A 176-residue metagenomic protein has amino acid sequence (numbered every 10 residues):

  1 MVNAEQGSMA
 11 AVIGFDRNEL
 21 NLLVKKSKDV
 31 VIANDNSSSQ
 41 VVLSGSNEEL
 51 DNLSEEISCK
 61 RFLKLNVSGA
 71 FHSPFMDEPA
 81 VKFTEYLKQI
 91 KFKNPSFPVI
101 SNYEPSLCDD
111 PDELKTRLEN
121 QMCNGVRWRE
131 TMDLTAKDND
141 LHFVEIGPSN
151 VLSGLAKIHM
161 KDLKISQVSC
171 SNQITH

Functional and structural regions predicted by a protein language model:
M1-N124: Alpha/beta catalytic cores of group-transfer enzymes, especially the acyltransferase/condensing modules of polyketide
K91-H176: Acyltransferase/transacylase module recognition
